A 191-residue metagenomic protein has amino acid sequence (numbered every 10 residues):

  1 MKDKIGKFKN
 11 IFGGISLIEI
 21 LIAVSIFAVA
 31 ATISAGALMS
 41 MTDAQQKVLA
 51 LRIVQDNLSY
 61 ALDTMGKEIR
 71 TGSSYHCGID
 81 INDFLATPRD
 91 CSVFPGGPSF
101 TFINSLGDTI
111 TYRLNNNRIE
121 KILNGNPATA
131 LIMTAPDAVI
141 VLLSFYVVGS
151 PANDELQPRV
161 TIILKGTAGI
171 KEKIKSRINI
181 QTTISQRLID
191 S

Functional and structural regions predicted by a protein language model:
M1-I15: N-terminal leader/signal peptides at the extreme start of proteins
K2, L21, V54, L106 (+1 more regions): Generic detection of intrinsically disordered/low-complexity segments and helix-coil linkers/edges
K7, A31, T64, N116 (+1 more regions): Generic alpha-helical secondary structure signal
N10, K47, L51-V54, N153-E155 (+1 more regions): Alpha-helix initiation/capping motif
G13-G66: Aliphatic-rich helix starts adjacent to a transmembrane/signal segment
I69-R70: Short Cys/His-centered divalent metal-binding micro-motifs
S74-S191: Cell-surface, membrane-associated systems
